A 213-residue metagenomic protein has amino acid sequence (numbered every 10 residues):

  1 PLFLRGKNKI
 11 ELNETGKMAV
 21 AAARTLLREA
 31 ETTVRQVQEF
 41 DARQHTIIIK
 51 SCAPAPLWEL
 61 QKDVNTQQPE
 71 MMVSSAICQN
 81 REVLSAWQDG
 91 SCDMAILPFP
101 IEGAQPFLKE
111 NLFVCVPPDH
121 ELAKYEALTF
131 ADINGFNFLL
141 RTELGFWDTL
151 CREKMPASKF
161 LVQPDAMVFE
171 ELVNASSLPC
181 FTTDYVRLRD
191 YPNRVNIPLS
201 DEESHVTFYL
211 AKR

Functional and structural regions predicted by a protein language model:
P1-L12: A short LG(V/I)-centered, amphipathic sequence patch enriched for acidic residue(s) preceding the LG motif
A21, E59-D63, Q79-L112, V116 (+1 more regions): Short beta-strand-centered segments that line the small-molecule binding cleft or hinge of alpha/beta clamshell
R28-R81: N-terminal winged-helix
E59-L60, F130, N134-S158: Secondary-structure junction motif
T66, A76, N80-C92, D165-S177: Short helices/loops that flank or line small-molecule/ion binding pockets
M71-Q79, P98, L140-R141, A157-V168: Short beta-strand-to-loop elements that line the ligand-binding cleft of bilobed periplasmic-binding protein-like
G103-N111, M167-R213: Beta-alpha-beta core module
A104-L112, V116-F138: Flexible hinge/capping segments at coil-to-helix
